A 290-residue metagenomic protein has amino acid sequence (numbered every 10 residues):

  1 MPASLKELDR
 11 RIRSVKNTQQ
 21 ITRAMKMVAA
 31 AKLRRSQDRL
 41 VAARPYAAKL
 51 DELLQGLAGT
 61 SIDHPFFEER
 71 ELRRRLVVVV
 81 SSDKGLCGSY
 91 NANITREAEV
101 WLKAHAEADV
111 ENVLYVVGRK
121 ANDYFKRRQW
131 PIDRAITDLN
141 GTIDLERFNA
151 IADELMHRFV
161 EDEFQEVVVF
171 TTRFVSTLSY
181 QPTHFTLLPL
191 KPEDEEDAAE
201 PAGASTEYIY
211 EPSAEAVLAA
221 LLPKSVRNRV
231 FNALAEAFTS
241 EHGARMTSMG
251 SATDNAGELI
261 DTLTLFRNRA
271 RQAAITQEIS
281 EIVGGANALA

Functional and structural regions predicted by a protein language model:
M1-A290: C-terminal beta-strand-loop-alpha-helix "lid" module of Rossmann-like NAD(P)-dependent dehydrogenases
